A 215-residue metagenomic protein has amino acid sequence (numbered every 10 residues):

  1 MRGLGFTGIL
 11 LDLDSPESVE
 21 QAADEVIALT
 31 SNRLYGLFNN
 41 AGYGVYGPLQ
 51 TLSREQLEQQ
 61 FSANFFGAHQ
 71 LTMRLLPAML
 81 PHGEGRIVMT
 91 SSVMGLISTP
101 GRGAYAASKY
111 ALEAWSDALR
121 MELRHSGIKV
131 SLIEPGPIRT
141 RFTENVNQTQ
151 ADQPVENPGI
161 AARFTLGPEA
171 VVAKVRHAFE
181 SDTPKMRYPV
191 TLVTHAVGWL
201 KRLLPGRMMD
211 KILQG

Functional and structural regions predicted by a protein language model:
G3-E17: Rossmann-fold cofactor-recognition segment
G8, L52, Q60-F61: A hydrophobic alpha-helix adjacent to the NAD(P)-binding/active-site core of NAD(P)-dependent oxidoreductases, strongly
P48-L49, Q56-E58: Substrate-binding pocket helix/loop in short-chain dehydrogenase/reductase
Q50, I97-G103: Active-site loop immediately N-terminal to the catalytic Tyr-X3-Lys motif of short-chain dehydrogenase/reductase
T72, S108: Active-site helix of classical SDR
S92: Residue(s) in the substrate-gating loop at a strand-loop-helix junction that position the organic substrate next
H125-M186: SDR active-site lid
